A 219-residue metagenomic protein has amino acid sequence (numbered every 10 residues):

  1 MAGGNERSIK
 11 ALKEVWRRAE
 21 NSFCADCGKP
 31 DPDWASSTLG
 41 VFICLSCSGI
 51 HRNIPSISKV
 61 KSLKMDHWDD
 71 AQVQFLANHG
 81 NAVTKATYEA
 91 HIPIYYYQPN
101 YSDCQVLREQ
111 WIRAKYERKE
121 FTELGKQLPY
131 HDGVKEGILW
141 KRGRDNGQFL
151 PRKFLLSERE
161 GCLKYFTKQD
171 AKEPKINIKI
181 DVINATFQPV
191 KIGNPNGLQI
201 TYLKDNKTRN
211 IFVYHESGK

Functional and structural regions predicted by a protein language model:
A2-K10, C24-K29: Short Cys/His-rich Zn2+-coordinating modules
N5-W16, L45-H131: Cys/His-rich, Zn2+-coordinating zinc-finger modules
A11-E20, D33-T38: Short, flexible, mixed-charge glycine/proline-rich loop motifs that serve as phosphate/nucleic-acid-contacting
C24-C27, S36, C44: Short cysteine-rich clusters marking metal-coordination/redox-active sites
G28, G40, S48: Cys/His-coordinated zinc-binding microdomains
L128-H131, D145-N146, N184-N206: Long, low-complexity intrinsically disordered regulatory regions
V134-V182, P195-L198, I211: Polybasic phosphoinositide-binding surfaces of eukaryotic membrane-targeting domains
N206-G218: Canonical phosphoinositide-binding patch of PH/PH-like domains
